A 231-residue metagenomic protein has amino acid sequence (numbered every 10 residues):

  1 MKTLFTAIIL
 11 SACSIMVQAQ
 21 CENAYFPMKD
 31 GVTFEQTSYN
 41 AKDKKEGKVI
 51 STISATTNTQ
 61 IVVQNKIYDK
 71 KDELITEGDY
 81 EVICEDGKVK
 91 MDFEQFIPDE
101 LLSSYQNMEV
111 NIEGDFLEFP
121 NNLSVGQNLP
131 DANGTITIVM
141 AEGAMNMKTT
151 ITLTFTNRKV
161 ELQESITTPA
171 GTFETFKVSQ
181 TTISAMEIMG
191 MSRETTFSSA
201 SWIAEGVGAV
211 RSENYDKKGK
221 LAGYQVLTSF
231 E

Functional and structural regions predicted by a protein language model:
M1-E22: Bacterial Sec-dependent N-terminal signal peptides
T6, D131-G134, I183: Residue-level marker of positions within ordered structural domains that often coincide with functionally constrained
I9, E109-N111, D115, T152 (+2 more regions): Short, functionally important structural connectors and interaction interfaces within domains
Q20-D79, I138-E231: Acidic, serine/threonine-rich low-complexity disordered tracts
K66, K70-I138: Contiguous hydrophobic, core-forming segments of folded domains
